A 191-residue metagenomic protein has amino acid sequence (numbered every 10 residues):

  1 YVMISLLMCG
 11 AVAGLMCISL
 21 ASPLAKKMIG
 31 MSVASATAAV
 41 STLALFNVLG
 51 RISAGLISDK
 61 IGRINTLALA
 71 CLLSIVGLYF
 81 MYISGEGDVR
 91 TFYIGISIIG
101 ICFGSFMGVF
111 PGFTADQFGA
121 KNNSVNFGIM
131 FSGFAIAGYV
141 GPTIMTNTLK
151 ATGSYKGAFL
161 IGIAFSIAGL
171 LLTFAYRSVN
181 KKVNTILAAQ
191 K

Functional and structural regions predicted by a protein language model:
Y1-A54, G141, M145: Extracytoplasmic gate region of multi-pass secondary transporters
M31-V40, D88, F92, N123 (+1 more regions): Juxtamembrane helix-start elements in MFS-like secondary transporters
R51-G62, L149-K150: Helix-to-loop junctions at the C-terminal end of transmembrane segments in multipass secondary transporters
K60-C71: Cytoplasmic membrane-interface "Motif A"-like loop-to-helix N-cap segments of 12-TM Major Facilitator Superfamily
L73-E86: C-terminal ends and interior cores of transmembrane alpha-helices in multi-pass membrane transporters/permeases
S105-F118: Intracellular juxtamembrane helix-capping segments at the cytosolic ends of symmetry-related transmembrane helices
Q117-S154: A late C-terminal transmembrane helix in Major Facilitator Superfamily
I163-K191: Multi-pass alpha-helical transporter architecture, strongest for 12-TM Major Facilitator/SLC carriers used
